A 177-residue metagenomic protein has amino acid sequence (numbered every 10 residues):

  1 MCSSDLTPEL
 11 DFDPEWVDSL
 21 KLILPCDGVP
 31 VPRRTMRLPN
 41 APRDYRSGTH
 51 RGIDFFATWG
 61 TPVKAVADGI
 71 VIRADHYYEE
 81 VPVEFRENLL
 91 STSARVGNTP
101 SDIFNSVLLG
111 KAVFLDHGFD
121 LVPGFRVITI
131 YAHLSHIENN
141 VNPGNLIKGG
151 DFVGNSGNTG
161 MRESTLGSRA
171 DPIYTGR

Functional and structural regions predicted by a protein language model:
M1-D5, T175: Conserved small/polar residues in nucleotide/adenosyl-binding loops
S4-K111, D120, K148-G149: Surface-exposed, glycine-biased beta-strand/turn segments
P14, D18, S47, D116 (+2 more regions): Intrinsically disordered, low-complexity regions enriched in small/polar residues
F55, R95, V107, K111-L115 (+2 more regions): Conserved, short, structured surface segments that act as functional micro-motifs
T58, K64-A65, H117, L121-G150: Short histidine-centered loop motifs in beta-beta connectors
R73, H133-H136, N158: A residue-level detector for short acidic-glycine micro-motifs
D75, P82-E84, F125, P143 (+1 more regions): Short, solvent-exposed loop/turn and secondary-structure capping segments
E79-E80, H136, M161: A short acidic/small-residue loop/turn micro-motif
